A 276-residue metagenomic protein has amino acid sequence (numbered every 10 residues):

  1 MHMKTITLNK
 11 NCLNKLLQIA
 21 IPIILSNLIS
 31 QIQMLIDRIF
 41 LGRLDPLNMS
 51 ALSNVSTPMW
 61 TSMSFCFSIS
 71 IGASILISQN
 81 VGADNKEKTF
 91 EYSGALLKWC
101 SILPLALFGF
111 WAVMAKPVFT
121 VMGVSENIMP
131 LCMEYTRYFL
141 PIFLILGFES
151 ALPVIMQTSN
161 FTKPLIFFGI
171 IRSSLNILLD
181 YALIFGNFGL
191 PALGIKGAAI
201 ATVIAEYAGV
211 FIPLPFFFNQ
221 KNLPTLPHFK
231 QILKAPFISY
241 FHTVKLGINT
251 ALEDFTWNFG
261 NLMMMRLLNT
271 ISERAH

Functional and structural regions predicted by a protein language model:
M1-I23, I77-L144, L190-I248: Short alpha-helical transmembrane segments in multi-pass integral membrane proteins
I19-N27, W60, C100, F139 (+7 more regions): Residue-level signature of transmembrane alpha-helical cores of multipass secondary-active transporters and flippases
I21, D37, A73-S74, M114-A115 (+6 more regions): Hydrophobic/aromatic residues in alpha-helical transmembrane segments
L28, I32-S50, F119-E126, A182-L193 (+1 more regions): Helix-terminus/linker motif at the lipid-water interface of multi-pass membrane proteins
F40, A73, P117-T120, P153-N160 (+3 more regions): Juxtamembrane transmembrane-helix termini
M49-A112, L146-L165, M265, N269 (+1 more regions): Small-residue-rich hydrophobic transmembrane alpha-helices
T61-S64, N176-D180, V210-L214: Hydrophobic transmembrane alpha-helices of multi-pass small-molecule transporters
C100, I155-A182, K196-V203: Alpha-helical transmembrane segments of multi-pass membrane transporters/permeases
